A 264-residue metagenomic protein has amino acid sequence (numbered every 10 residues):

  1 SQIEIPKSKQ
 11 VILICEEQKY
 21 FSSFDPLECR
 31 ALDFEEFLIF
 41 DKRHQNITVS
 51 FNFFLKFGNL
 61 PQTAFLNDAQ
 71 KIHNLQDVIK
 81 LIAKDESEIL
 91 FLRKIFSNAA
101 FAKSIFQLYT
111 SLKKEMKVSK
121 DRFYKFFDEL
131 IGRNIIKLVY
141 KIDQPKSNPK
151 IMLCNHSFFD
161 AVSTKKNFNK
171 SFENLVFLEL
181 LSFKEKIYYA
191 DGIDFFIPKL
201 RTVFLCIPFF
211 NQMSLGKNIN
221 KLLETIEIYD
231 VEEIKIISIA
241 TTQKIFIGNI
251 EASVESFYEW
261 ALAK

Functional and structural regions predicted by a protein language model:
S1-I5: Conserved P-loop NTPase "ATPase switch" module shared by AAA+ and STAND
P6-S8, D230: Residue-level preference for short coil/turn positions at secondary-structure junctions
S8-Q10, C15-F101: Interdomain motor-coupling "hinge/lid" segment immediately C-terminal to the ATP-binding subdomain of NTP-driven enzymes
L38, L55-K56, D128-I131, L181 (+1 more regions): Alpha-helix boundary recognition
Q76-K199: Accessory nucleic acid-recognition modules appended to NTPase machines
I142, P149-K264: A cross-kingdom feature that marks ATP-driven nucleic-acid transaction machinery
